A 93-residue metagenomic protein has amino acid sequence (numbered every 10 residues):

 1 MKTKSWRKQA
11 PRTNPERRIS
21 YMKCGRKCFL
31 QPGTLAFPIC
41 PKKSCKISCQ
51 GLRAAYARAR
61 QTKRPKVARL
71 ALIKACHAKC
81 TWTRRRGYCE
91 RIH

Functional and structural regions predicted by a protein language model:
M1-H93: Extended terminal accessory/targeting regions
